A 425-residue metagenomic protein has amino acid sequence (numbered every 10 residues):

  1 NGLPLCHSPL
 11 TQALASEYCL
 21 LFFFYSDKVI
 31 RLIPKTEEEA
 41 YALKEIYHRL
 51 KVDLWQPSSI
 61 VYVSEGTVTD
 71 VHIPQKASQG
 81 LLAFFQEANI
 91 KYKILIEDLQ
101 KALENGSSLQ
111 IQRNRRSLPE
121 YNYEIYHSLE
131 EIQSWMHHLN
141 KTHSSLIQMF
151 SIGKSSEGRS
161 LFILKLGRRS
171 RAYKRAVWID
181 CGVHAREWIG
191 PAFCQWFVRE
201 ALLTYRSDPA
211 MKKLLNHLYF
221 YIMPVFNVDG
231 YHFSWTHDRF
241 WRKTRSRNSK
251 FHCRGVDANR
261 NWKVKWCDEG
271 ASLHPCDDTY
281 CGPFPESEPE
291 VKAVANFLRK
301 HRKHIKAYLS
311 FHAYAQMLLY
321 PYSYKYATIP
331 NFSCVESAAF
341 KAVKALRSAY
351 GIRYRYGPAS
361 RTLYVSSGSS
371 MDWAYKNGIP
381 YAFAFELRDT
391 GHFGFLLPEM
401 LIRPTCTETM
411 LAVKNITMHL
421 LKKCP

Functional and structural regions predicted by a protein language model:
G2, C6-H7, T11-P425: M14 metallocarboxypeptidase catalytic domain recognition
